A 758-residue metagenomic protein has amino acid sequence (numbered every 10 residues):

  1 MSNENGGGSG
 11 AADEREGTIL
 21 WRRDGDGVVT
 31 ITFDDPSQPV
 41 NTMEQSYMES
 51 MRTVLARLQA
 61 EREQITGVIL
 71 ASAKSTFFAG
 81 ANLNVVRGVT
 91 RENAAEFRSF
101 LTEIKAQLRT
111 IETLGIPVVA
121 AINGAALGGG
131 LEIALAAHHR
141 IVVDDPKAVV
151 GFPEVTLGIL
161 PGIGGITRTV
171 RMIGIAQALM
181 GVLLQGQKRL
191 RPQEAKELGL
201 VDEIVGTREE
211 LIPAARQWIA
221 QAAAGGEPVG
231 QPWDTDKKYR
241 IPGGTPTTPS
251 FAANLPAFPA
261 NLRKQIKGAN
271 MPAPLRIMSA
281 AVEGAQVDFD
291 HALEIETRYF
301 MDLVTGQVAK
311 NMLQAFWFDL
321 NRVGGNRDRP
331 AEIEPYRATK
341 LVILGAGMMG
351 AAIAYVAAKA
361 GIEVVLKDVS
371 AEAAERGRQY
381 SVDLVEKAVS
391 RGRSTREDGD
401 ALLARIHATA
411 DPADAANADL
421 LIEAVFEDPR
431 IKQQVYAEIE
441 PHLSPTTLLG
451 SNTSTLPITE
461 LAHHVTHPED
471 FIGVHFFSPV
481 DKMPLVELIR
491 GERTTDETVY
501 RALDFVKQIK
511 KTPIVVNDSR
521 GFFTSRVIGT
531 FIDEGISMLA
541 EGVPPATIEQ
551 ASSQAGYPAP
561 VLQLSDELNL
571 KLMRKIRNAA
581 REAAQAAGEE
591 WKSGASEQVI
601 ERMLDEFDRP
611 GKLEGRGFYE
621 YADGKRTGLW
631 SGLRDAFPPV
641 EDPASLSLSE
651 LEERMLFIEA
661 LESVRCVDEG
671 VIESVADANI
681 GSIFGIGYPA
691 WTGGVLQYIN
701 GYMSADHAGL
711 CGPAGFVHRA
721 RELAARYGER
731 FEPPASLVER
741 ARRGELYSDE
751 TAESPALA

Functional and structural regions predicted by a protein language model:
M1-A71, A95, T102, A106-R109: Conserved CoA-thioester-binding segment of acyl-CoA-metabolizing enzymes
R15, R22-D24, D34, G88-N93 (+5 more regions): N-terminal glycine-rich phosphate-binding loop for ADP-containing cofactors
V28-T32, G67-A71, V119-A121, I141 (+2 more regions): Structural motif
Q64, S72-A106, A126, T156-G158: Glycine- (often His-adjacent) and acidic-residue-rich active-site loop that binds/positions the CoA thioester
Q107-A120: Conserved catalytic cysteine-centered active-site region of acyl-thioester-dependent Claisen-condensing enzymes
A120-G130: Gly/Ser-rich catalytic serine loop of serine hydrolases
